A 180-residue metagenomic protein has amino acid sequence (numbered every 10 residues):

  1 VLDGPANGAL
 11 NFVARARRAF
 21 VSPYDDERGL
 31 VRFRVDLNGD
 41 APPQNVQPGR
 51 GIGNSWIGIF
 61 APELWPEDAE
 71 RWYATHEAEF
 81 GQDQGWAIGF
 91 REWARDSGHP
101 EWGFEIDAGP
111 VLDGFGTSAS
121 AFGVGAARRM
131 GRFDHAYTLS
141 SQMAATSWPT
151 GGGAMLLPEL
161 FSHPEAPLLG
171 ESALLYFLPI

Functional and structural regions predicted by a protein language model:
V1-S118, G131: Extended ligand-binding clefts on enzyme/binding-domain cores
G51, G116-A121, P164-L169: Amphipathic alpha-helical protein-interaction segments enriched in hydrophobic
I57-G58, V124, L174-L175: Conserved small-residue packing positions in alpha-helical repeats and bundles
A127-I180: Fungal-biased detection of long, low-complexity, Ser/Thr- and Lys/Arg-rich intrinsically disordered regions
